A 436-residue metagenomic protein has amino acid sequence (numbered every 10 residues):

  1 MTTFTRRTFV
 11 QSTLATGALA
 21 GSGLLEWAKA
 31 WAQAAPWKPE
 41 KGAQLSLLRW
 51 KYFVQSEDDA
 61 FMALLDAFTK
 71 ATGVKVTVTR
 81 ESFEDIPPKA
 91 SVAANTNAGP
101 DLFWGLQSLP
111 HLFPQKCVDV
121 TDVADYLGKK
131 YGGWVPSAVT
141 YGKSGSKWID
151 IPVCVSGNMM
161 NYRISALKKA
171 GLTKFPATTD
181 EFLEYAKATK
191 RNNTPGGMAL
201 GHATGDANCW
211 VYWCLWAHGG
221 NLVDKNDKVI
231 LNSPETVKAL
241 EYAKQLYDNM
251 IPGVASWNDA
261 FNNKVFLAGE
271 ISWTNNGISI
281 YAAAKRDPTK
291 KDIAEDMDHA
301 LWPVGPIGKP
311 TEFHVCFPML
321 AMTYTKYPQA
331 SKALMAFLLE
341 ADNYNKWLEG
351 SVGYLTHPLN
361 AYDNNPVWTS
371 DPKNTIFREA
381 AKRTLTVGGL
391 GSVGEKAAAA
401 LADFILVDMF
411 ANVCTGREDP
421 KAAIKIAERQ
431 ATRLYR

Functional and structural regions predicted by a protein language model:
T2, T8-W31: N-terminal export signals
Q33-P39, L106-M159, L183, W210 (+2 more regions): Hinge/lid segment of periplasmic solute-binding proteins
W37-P39, K75-V76, K168, R383-R436: Conserved C-terminal helix/tail region of periplasmic/extracytoplasmic solute-binding proteins
W37-P39, S108-H111, D125, S279-A294 (+1 more regions): C-terminal lobe and pocket-closing loops of periplasmic/extracytoplasmic Venus-flytrap solute-binding proteins
K41-F53, V76-T79, L102: Short, well-ordered beta-strand elements
A63-W134, S165-A177, V265, G269-W273 (+2 more regions): Extracytoplasmic "Venus flytrap"/periplasmic binding protein-like
G145-V153, N158, L183-V229, E235 (+1 more regions): Extracytoplasmic/periplasmic solute-binding protein
Y185-A188, N226-A255, D298: Glycine-centered hinge/linker elements that transmit conformational signals in sensory and ligand-binding systems
